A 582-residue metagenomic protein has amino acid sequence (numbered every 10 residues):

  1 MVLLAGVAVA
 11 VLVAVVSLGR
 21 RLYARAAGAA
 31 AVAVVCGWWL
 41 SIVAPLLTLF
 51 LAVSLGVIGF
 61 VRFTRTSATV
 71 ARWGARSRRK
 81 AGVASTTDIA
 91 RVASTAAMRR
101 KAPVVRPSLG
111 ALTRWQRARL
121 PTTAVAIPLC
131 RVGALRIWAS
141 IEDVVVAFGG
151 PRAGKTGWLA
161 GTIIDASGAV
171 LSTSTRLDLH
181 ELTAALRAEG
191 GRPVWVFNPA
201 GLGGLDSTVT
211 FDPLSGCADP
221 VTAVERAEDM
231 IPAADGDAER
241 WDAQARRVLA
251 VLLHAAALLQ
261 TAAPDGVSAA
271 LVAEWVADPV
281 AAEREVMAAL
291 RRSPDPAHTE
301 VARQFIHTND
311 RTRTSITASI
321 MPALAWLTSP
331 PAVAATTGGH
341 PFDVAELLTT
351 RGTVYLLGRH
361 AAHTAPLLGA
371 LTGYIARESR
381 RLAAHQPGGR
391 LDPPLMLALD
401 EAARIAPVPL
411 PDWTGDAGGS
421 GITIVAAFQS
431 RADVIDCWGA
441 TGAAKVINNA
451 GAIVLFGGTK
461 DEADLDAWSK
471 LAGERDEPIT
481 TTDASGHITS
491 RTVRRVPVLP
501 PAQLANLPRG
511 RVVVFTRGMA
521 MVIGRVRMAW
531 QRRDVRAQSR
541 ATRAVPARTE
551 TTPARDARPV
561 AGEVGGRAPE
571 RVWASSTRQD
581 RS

Functional and structural regions predicted by a protein language model:
M1-W158, T481-A484, V514, R581: Basic- and hydrophobic-enriched, low-structure N-terminal and domain-boundary segments that flank ATP-binding catalytic
T64, T69-R106, D219-I231, L271-D278 (+3 more regions): Short alpha-helical interface patches
P121, I141-E142, V146-I422, A502-I523 (+3 more regions): P-loop NTPase motor domains
A403, G458, R527-M528: Short loop or secondary-structure boundary microenvironments that flank and position key functional residues
T414-D416, S420-T516, R571: Conserved ATP-driven motor cores of ASCE-family P-loop NTPases powering translocation/secretion/packaging/pilus
